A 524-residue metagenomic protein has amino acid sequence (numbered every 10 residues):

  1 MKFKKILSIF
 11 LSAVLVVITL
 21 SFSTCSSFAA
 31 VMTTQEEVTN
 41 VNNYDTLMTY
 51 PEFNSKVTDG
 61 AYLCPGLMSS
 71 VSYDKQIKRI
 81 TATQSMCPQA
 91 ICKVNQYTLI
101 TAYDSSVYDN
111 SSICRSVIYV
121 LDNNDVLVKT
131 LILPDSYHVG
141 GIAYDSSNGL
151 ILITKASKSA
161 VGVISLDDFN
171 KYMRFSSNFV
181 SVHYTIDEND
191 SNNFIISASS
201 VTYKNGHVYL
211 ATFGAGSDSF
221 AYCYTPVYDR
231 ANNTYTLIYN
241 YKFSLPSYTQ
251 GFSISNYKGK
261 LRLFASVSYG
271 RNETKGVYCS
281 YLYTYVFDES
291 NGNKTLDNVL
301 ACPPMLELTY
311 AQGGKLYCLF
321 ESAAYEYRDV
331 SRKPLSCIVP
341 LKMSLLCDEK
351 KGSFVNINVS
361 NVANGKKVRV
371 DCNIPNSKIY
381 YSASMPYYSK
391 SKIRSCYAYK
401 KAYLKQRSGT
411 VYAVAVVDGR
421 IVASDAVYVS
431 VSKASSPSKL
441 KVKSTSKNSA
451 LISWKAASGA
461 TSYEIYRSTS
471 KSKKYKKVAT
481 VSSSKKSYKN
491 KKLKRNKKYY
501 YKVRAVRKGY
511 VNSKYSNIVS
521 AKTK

Functional and structural regions predicted by a protein language model:
T19-T33: Sec-dependent signal peptide cleavage junction
D74-D109: Beta-strand-rich domains and repeat architectures in extracellular enzymes and scaffolds, especially beta-propellers
Q84-A90, S136-A143, E188-T202, P246-S255 (+1 more regions): Repeated scaffold domains used in trafficking and secretory/extracellular systems, primarily beta-propellers
F243-E289: Loop/turn-rich, solvent-exposed surfaces of beta-rich toroidal or solenoidal domains
E349-S436, A460: Short, compositionally stereotyped local motifs that mark structural "simplifiers"
A413, N490-Y510: Beta-strand-rich modules
S432-G459, R495, Y510-K524: Pro/Thr/Ser/Gly-rich low-complexity, intrinsically disordered linker/stalk tracts
G459-A479, K502: Extracellular low-complexity, O-glycosylation-prone stalks/linkers
